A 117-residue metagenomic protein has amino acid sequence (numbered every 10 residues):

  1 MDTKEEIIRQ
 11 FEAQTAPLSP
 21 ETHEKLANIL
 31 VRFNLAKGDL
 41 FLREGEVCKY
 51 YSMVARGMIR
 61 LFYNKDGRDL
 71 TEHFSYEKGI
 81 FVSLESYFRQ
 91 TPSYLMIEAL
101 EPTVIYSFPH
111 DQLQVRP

Functional and structural regions predicted by a protein language model:
M1-V31, S86: Cyclic nucleotide-binding regulatory module and flanking cytosolic helices
L30, C48, P92: Short coil/loop residues immediately preceding or within conserved phosphate-binding loops of NTP-utilizing enzyme
F33-L35, S75: Hydrophobic residues at beta-strand termini and immediately following loops that shape nucleotide-binding pockets
L35, M53, A99: Conserved strand-loop elements at the edges of beta-sheets that form or border functional pockets
G38, K49-R60, E77-G79: Glycine- and acidic-residue-biased ligand/ion/polar-headgroup-sensing regions
F41-E46: Short phosphate-coordinating micro-motif centered on Lys-Gly-acidic
Y63-R68: Cytochrome P450 core scaffold surrounding the K-helix E-X-X-R motif and the conserved "meander" helix-loop region
L70-P117: Cyclic-nucleotide recognition modules
